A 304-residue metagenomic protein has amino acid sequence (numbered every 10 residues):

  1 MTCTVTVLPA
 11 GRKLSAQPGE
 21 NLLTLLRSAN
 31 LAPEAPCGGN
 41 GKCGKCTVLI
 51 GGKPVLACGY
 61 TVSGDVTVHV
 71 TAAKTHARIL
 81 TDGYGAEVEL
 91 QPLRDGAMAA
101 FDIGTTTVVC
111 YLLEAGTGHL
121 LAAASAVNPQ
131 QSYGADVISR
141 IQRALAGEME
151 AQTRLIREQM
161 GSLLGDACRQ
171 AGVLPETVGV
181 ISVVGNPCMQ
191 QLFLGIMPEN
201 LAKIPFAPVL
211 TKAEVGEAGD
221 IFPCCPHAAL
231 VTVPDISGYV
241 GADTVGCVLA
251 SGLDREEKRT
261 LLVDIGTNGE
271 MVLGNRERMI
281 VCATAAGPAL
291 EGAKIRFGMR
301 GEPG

Functional and structural regions predicted by a protein language model:
A32-G64: Local cysteine-cluster metal-coordination motifs and their immediate loop/turn environment, predominantly Fe-S cluster
G39-K42, T61, F101-T107, L113-G116 (+2 more regions): A short acidic Gly-Thr/Ser loop motif
G52-F101, V108, G179: Fe-S ferredoxin-like electron-transfer domains and their immediately adjacent linker/connector regions across
L80-G96, L230-T260: Conserved phosphate-binding catalytic cores of ATP/NTP-utilizing and phosphoryl-transfer enzymes
M98-D102, V178-S182, T260-D264: Short glycine-aspartate micro-motif
C110, G118-D136, E199-A213, R255-G304: Glycine-rich phosphate-binding loop of actin/hexokinase-like ATP-binding domains
P129-Q170, K294-G298: N-terminal phosphate-binding loop and adjacent alpha-helix
D136, V178, L192-G246, L290-A293: Glycine-rich phosphate-binding loop and adjoining helix at the ATP-binding site of ATP-dependent phosphoryl-transfer
